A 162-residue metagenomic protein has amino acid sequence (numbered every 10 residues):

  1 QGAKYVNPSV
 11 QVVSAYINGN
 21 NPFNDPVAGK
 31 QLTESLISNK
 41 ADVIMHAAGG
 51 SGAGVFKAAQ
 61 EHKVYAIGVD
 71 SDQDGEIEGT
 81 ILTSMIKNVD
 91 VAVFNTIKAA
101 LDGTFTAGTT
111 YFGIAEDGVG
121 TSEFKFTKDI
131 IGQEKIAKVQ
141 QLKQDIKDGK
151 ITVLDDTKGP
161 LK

Functional and structural regions predicted by a protein language model:
Q1-K162: A residue-level marker of the well-folded mature domains of exported/periplasmic proteins
